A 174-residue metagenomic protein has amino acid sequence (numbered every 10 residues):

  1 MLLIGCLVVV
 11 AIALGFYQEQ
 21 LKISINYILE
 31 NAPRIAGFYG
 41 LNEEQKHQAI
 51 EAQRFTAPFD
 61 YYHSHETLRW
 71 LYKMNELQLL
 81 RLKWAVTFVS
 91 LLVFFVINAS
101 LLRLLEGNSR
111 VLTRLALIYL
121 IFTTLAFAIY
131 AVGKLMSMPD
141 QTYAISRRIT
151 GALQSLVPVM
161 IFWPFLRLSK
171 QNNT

Functional and structural regions predicted by a protein language model:
M1-Y39: N-terminal signal-anchor transmembrane alpha helix
V9-G15, F122-V132: Aromatic-anchored segments of alpha-helical transmembrane domains
E30-H65: Long, glycine/tryptophan/cysteine-rich extracytoplasmic
A57-F94: Individual transmembrane alpha-helix segments
V96-I97, Q154-L168: Hydrophobic cores of alpha-helical transmembrane segments in multi-pass inner/ER membrane proteins, independent
R103-R114, Q171-T174: Membrane-interface helix-boundary motifs at transmembrane edges
L104-E106, Y130-T142: Juxtamembrane "helix-exit" motif on the non-cytosolic side of transmembrane helices
D140-L153: Non-cytosolic membrane-interface motifs at loop->transmembrane helix junctions
